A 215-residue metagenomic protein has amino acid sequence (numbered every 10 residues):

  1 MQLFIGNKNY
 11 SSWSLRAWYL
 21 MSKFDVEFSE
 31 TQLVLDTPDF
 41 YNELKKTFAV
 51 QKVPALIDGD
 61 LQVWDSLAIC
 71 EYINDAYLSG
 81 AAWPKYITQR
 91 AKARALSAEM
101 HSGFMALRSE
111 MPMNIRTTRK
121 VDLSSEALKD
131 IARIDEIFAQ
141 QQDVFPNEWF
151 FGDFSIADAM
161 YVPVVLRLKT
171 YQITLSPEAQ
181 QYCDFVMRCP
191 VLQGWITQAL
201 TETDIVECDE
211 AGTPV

Functional and structural regions predicted by a protein language model:
M1-Q2, A139, G212-V215: Basic/polar N-terminal segments that are highly enriched at the extreme N-terminus, encompassing both cleavable
M1-S124: GST-like domain detector, emphasizing the conserved glutathione-binding G-site in the N-terminal thioredoxin-like
L3-I5, T31, G152, K169-T170 (+1 more regions): Short, contiguous strand/loop micro-motifs
Y10-W13, W64, W83, I134-F138 (+3 more regions): Tryptophan-centric aromatic hotspots in well-structured domains and transmembrane helices
V34-D36, Y182, L200: Conserved beta-strand edge residues that scaffold enzyme active sites
M100, F104-R188: GST-like fold's C-terminal all-alpha helical module
A199-V215: Acidic/histidine-enriched, glycine/proline-rich intrinsically disordered or flexible terminal extensions
